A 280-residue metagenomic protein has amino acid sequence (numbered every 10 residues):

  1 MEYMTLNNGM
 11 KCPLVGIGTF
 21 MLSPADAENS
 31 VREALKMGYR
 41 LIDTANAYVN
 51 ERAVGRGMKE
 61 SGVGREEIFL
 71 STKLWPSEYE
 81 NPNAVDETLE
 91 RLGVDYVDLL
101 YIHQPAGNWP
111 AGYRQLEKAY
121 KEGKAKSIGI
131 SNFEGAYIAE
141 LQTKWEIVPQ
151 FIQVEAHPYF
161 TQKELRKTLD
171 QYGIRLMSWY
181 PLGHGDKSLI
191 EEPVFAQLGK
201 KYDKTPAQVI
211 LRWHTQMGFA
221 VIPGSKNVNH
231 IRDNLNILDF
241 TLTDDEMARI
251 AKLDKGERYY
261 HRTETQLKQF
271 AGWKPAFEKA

Functional and structural regions predicted by a protein language model:
M1-I68, P82, L182, F277-A280: N-terminal binding-site loop/beta-alpha segment at the start of enzyme catalytic domains that lines or forms
L22-A25, A45-A53, W75-N81, P105-P110 (+2 more regions): Acidic-and-aromatic substrate-binding clefts and catalytic sites of carbohydrate-active enzymes
L22-L35, E78-G93, A111, A136-E140 (+1 more regions): Short, acidic/polar
Y39, V94-V97, A125, P149: A structural motif
R40-A45, S71-T72, Y101-I102, S127-G129 (+1 more regions): Short catalytic-loop micro-motif centered on adjacent basic/acidic residues
R65-E78, D98-P105, N132: A short, structured active-site edge motif that brings together acidic residues
N81-I102, K118-E122: CE4/NodB-like, metal-dependent polysaccharide N-deacetylase domain that modifies extracellular/periplasmic N-acetylated
Q104-A280: Beta/alpha (TIM)-barrel catalytic core signal, keyed to glycine-rich beta->alpha loops juxtaposed to Asp/Glu that bind
